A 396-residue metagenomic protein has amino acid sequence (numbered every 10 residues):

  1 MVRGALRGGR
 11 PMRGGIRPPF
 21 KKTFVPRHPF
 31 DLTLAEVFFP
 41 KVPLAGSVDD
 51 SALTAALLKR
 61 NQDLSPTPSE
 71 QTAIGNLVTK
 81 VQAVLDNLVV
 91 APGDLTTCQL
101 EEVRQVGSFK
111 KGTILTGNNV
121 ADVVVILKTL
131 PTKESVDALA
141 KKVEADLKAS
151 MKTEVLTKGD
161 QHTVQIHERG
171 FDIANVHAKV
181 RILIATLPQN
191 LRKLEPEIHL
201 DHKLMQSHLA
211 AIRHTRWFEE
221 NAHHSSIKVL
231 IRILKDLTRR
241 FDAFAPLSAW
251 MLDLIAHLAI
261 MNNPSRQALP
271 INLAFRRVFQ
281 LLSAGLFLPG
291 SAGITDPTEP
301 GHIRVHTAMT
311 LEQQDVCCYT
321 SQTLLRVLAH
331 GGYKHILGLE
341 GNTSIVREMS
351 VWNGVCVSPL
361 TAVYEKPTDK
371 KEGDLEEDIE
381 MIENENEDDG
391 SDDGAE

Functional and structural regions predicted by a protein language model:
M1-N119, V125-K142, V155-L156, Q161-R169 (+2 more regions): N-terminal regions immediately upstream of nucleotidyltransferase
M1-P18, T23, D94-T97, V120 (+9 more regions): Intrinsic structural disorder
G14, P18, F24, L32-T33 (+7 more regions): Generic detection of intrinsically disordered/low-complexity segments and helix-coil linkers/edges
R17, K21, R27, A35-E36 (+6 more regions): Generic intrinsically disordered, low-complexity segments enriched for polar/acidic and small residues
F24, F30, F38-F39, N87 (+7 more regions): Sequence-level detector for tyrosine residue identity
F39, A56, D63, T67 (+6 more regions): Generic, low-specificity signal for short hydrophobic/alpha-helical stretches with a mild N-terminal bias, encompassing
G75, D86, A91, K133-E144 (+1 more regions): Catalytic cores of NTP-dependent nucleotidyl/adenyl transfer enzymes across multiple folds
S248-A249, L254-E396: Pol beta-like nucleotidyltransferase catalytic core
